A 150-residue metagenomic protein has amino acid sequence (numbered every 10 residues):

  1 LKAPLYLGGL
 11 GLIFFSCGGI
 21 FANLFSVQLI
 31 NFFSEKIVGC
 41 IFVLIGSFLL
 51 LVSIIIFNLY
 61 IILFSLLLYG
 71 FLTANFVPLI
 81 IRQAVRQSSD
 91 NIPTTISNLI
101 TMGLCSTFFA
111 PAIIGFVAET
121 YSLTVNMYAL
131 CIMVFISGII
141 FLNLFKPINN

Functional and structural regions predicted by a protein language model:
A3-L12, I62, T95-I96: Juxtamembrane helix-start elements in MFS-like secondary transporters
L10-G19, M102-G103: Transmembrane alpha-helical segments of major facilitator superfamily
A22-S34, A118-E119: Helix-to-loop junctions at the C-terminal end of transmembrane segments in multipass secondary transporters
I37-L51: Structural signature of the two symmetry-related core transmembrane helices
Y60-L68: Paired small-residue
N75-S88: Intracellular juxtamembrane helix-capping segments at the cytosolic ends of symmetry-related transmembrane helices
Q87-L123, L130: A late C-terminal transmembrane helix in Major Facilitator Superfamily
C131-N150: Multi-pass alpha-helical transporter architecture, strongest for 12-TM Major Facilitator/SLC carriers used
